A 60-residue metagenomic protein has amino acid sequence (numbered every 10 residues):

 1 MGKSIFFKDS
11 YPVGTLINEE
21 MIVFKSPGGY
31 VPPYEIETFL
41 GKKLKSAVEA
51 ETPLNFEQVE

Functional and structural regions predicted by a protein language model:
M1-E60: Catalytic cores and adjacent flexible loops of soluble metabolic enzymes that perform enolate/carbanion chemistry on
